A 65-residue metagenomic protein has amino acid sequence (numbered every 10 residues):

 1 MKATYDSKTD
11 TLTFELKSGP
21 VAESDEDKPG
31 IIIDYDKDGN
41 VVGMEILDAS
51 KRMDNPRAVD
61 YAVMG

Functional and structural regions predicted by a protein language model:
M1-G65: Small, basic N-terminal interaction modules of short regulatory proteins
